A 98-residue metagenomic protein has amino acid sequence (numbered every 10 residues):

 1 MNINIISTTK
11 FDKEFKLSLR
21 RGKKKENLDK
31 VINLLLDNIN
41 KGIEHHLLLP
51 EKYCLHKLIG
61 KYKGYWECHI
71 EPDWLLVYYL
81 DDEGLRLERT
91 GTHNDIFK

Functional and structural regions predicted by a protein language model:
M1-P72, D81-R86, N94-K98: Basic, Lys/Arg-enriched alpha-helical interface segments
